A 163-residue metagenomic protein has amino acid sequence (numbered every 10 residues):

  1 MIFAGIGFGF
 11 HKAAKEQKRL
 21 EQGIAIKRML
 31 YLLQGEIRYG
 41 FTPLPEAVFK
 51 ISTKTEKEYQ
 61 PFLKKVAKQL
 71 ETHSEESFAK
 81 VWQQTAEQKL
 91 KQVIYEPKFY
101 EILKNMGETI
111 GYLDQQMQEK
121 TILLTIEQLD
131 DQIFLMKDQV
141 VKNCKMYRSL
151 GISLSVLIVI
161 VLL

Functional and structural regions predicted by a protein language model:
M1-F8, L135-L163: Bilayer-spanning, highly hydrophobic alpha-helical transmembrane segments
I2-E71: Juxtamembrane/interface alpha-helical elements of multi-pass membrane proteins
E21, I94-K98, T121: A generic short alpha-helical patch detector that favors 3-5-residue windows in or near N-terminal regions
K27-L30, Q34, S52, Q60-A67 (+7 more regions): Generic structural concept
K68-E96, V159-L163: Membrane-anchoring/interfacial helices and their immediately flanking loops in integral membrane proteins
Q84-Q116: Short, non-transmembrane cytosolic segments of multipass membrane proteins
T109-I152: Membrane-interface, cytosolic juxtamembrane amphipathic helix immediately N-terminal to a transmembrane helix, enriched
